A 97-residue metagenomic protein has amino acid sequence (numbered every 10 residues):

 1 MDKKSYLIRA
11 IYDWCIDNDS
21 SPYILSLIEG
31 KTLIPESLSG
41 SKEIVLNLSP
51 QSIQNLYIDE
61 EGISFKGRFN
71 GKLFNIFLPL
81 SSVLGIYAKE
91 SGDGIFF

Functional and structural regions predicted by a protein language model:
D2-F77, L84: N-terminal recruitment modules of adaptor/scaffold proteins
P79-S81, F97: "Short basic amphipathic alpha-helical interaction patches in structured regions
A88-F97: Short acidic, Gly/Pro-enriched loop/turn segments at secondary-structure junctions
